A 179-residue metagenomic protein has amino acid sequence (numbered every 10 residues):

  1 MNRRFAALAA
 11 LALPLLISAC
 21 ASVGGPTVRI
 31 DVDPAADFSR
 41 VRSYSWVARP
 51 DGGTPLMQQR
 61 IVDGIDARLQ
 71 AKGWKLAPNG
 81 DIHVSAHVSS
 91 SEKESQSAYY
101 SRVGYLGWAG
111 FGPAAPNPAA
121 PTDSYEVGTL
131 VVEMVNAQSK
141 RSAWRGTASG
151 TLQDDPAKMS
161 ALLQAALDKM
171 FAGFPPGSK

Functional and structural regions predicted by a protein language model:
M1-A9: Bacterial N-terminal signal peptides that target proteins for export
L16-A19: C-terminal motif of bacterial Sec signal peptides marking the signal peptidase cleavage site
A21-A35, P121-T129, E133-W144, S149-K179: C-terminal/domain-edge helix-coil "capping" segments
V23, K72, A86-R141, S149: Surface-exposed short loop/turn segments
F38-G52, G146, G150-T151: Acidic/histidine-rich, surface-exposed loop or edge segments in extracytoplasmic proteins
F38-R42, K75-D81, M134-R141: A short, structured loop/turn motif at beta-sheet edges
S43-E94: N-terminal segment of the mature soluble domain
